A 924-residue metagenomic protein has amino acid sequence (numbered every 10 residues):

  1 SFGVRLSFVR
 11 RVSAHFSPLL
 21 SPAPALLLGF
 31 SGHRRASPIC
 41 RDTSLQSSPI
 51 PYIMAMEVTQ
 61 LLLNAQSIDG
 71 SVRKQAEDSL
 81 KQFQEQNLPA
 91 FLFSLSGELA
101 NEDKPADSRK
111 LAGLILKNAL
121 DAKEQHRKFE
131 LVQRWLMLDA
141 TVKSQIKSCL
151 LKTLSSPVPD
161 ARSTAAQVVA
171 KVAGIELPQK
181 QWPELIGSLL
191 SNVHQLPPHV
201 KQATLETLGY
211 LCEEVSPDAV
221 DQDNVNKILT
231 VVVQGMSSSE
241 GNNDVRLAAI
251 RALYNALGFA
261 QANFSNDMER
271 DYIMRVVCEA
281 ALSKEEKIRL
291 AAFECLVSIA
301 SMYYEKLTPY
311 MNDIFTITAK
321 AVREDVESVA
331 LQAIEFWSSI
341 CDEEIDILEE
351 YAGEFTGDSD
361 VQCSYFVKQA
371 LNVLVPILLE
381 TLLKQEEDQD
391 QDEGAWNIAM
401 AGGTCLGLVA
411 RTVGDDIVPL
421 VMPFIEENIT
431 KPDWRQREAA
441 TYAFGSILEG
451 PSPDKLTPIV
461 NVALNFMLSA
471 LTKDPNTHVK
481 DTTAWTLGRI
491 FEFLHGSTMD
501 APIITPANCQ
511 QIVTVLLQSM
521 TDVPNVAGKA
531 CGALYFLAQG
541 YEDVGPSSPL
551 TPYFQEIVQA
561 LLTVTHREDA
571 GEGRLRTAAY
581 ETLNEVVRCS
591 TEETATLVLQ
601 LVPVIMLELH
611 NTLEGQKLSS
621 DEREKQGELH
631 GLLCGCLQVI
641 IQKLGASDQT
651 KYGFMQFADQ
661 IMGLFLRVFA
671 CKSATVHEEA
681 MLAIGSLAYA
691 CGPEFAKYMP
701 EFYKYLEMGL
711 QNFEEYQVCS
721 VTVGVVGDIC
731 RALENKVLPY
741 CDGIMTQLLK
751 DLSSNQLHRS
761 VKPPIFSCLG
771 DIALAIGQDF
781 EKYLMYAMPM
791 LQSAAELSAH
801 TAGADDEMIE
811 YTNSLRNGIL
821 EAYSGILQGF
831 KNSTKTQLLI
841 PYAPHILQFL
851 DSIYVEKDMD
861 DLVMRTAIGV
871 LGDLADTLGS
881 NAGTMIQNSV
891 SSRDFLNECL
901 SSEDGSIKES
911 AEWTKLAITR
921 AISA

Functional and structural regions predicted by a protein language model:
S1-I53: Intrinsically disordered, low-complexity basic segments at termini and long loops, enriched in Pro/Gly and/or Arg/Ser
Y52-A924: Karyopherin-beta/Importin-beta family HEAT-repeat alpha-solenoid scaffold
